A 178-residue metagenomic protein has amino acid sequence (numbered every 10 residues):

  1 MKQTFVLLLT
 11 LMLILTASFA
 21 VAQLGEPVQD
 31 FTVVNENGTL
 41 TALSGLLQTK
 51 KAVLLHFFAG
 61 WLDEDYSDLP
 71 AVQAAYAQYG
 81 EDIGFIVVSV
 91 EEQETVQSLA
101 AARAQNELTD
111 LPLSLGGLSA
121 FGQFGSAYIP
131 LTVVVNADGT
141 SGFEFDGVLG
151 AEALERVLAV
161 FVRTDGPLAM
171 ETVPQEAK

Functional and structural regions predicted by a protein language model:
L8-T16: Bacterial N-terminal signal peptides
T10, V21-V34, G38, V160-K178: Non-globular targeting/processing and membrane-anchoring segments
T32-V53: A short beta-strand-turn-helix
K50-V53, F57-L62, Y128: Short pre-active-site segment immediately N-terminal to redox-active cysteine/selenocysteine motifs in thiol-based
F57-A74: Conserved redox-active cysteine motifs that mediate thiol-disulfide chemistry, especially di-cysteine Cys-X(1-2)-Cys
S67, A77-G116: Conserved segment of the thioredoxin-like fold in thiol-based oxidoreductases
A102-A137: Short, internal strand/loop/helix patches that form the active-site neighborhood or redox-interaction surface
V134-K178: Thiol-/selenol-based redox modules, centered on thioredoxin-like and closely related oxidoreductase domains
